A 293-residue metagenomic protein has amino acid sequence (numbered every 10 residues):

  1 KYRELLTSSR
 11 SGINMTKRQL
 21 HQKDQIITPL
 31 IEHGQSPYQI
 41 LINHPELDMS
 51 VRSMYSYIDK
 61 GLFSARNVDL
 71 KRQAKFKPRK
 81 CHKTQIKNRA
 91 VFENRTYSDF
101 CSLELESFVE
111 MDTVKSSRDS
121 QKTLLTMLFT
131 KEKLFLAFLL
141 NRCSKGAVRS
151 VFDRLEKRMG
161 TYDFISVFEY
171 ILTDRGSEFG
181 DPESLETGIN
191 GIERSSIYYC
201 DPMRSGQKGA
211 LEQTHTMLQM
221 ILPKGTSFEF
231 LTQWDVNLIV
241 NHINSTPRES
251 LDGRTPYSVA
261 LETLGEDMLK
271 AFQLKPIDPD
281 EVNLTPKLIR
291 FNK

Functional and structural regions predicted by a protein language model:
K1-Q213, Q219-S227, L231-T232, L238-N241 (+2 more regions): Secondary-structure boundary/capping micro-motif
